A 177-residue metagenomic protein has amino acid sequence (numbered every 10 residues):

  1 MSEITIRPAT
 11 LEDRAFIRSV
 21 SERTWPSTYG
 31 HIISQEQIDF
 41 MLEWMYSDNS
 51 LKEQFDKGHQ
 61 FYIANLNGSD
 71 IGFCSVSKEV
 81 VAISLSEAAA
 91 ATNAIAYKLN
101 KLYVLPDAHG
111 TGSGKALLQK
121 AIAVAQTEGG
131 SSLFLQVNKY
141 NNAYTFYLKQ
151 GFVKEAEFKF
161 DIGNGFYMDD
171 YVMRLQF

Functional and structural regions predicted by a protein language model:
S2-T5: Extreme N-terminal starter segment of soluble prokaryotic enzymes
P8-R14, R18-H31, I38-D107, L118-K120 (+4 more regions): Acetyl-CoA-dependent GNAT
N93-Y97, S131-Y144, L148-Q150, E157-F177: C-terminal "cap" of GNAT-fold acetyltransferases
L105-D107, T111, K139: Active-site acidic-Proline motif in GNAT/NAT acetyltransferases
T111, E128-S131: Short coil/turn segments at alpha/beta junctions that flank glycine-rich nucleotide-binding fingerprints
G112, A116: Short alpha-helical segment within the catalytic ATP-binding CA
